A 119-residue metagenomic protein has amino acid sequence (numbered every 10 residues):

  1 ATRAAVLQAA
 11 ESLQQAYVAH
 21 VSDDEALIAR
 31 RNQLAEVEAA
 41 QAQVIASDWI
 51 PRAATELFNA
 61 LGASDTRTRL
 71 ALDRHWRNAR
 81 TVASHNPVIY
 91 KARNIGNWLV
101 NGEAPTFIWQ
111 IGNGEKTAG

Functional and structural regions predicted by a protein language model:
A1-A16: Extended amphipathic alpha-helical segments enriched in small hydrophobics
A1-A4, A39, A46, T117-G119: Structured catalytic/translocation cores of nucleotide/phosphate-coupled proteins
R3-V6, Q43, I50, A54 (+1 more regions): A structural signal for well-ordered alpha-helices, especially hydrophobic packing surfaces of coiled-coils
Q15-V37: Flexible internal linker/loop segments at domain or repeat junctions
L27-N32, I50, L70-D73: Short amphipathic alpha-helical segments, especially helix-boundary/capping motifs
L34-D65: Charged, glycine-rich active-site and insertion segments that engage polyanionic ligands
L61-G119: Glycine-rich phosphate/cofactor-binding loops in nucleotide/flavin-utilizing enzymes
